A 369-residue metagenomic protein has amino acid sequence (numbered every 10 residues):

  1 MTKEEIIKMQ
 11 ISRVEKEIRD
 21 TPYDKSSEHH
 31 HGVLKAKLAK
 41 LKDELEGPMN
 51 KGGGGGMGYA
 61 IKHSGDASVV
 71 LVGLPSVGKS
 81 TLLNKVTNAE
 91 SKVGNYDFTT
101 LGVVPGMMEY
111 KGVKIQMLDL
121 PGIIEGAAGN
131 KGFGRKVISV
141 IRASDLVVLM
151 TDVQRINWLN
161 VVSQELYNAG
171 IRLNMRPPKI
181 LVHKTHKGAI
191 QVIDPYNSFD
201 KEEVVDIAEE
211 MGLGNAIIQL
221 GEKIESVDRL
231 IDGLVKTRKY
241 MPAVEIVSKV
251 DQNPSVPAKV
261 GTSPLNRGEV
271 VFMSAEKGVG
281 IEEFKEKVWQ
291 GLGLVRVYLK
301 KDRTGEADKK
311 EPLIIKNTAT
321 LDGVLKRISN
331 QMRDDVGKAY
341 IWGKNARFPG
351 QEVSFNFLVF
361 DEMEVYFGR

Functional and structural regions predicted by a protein language model:
T2-T185, I193-F199, V205: Conserved G1/Walker A P-loop phosphate-binding module
D20, S26-A67, V72, V77 (+2 more regions): C-terminal-of-GTPase-core extension/linker across diverse P-loop GTPases
